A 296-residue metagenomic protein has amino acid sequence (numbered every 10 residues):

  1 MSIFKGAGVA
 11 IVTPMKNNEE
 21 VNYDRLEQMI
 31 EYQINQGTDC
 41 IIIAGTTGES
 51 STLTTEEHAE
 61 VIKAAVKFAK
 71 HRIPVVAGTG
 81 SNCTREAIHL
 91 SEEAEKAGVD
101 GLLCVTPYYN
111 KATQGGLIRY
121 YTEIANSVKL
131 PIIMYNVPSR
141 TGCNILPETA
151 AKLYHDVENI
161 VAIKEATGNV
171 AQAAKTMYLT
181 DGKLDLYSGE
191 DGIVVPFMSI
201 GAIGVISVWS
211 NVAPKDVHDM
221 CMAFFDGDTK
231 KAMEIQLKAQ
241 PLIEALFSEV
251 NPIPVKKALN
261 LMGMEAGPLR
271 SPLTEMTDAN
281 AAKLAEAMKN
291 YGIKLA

Functional and structural regions predicted by a protein language model:
M1-I3, L295-A296: Basic/polar N-terminal segments that are highly enriched at the extreme N-terminus, encompassing both cleavable
S2-V9, T13-G142, K152: Active-site beta->alpha loop and helix N-cap motifs at the rims of alpha/beta catalytic domains
L26, H58, I62, A87 (+7 more regions): A general structural signal for well-ordered alpha-helical segments in protein cores
G45, T106, T167, E190-D191 (+2 more regions): Short secondary-structure boundary segments
I62-K70, E92-E95, A125, Y154-H155 (+3 more regions): Surface-exposed amphipathic alpha-helices with a cationic face
V76-G78, C104, V161-E165, S207: Short catalytic-loop micro-motif centered on adjacent basic/acidic residues
V99-G101, Y109-A112, L117-I203: Ligand/cofactor pocket segment of small-molecule handling proteins
G192-A296: Structured C-terminal cap/extension of enzyme domains
